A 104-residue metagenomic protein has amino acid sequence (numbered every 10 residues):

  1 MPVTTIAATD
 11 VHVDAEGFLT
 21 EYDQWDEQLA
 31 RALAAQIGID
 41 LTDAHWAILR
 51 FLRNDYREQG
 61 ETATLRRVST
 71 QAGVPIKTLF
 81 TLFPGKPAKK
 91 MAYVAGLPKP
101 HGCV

Functional and structural regions predicted by a protein language model:
T4-A35: N-terminal first-folded block
V13, L65-V104: Helix-rich interaction surfaces within compact, conserved domain-sized segments that mediate assembly or partner
F18, Q28-D43, Y56-L65, V74 (+1 more regions): Noncatalytic partner-interaction/assembly domains of nucleic-acid and motor enzyme complexes, especially the accessory
A47-F51: Pre-recognition alpha-helix immediately N-terminal to the DNA-recognition helix within helix-turn-helix or winged-helix
L52-N54, G85: Residues within well-ordered alpha-helical secondary structure of globular protein domains
